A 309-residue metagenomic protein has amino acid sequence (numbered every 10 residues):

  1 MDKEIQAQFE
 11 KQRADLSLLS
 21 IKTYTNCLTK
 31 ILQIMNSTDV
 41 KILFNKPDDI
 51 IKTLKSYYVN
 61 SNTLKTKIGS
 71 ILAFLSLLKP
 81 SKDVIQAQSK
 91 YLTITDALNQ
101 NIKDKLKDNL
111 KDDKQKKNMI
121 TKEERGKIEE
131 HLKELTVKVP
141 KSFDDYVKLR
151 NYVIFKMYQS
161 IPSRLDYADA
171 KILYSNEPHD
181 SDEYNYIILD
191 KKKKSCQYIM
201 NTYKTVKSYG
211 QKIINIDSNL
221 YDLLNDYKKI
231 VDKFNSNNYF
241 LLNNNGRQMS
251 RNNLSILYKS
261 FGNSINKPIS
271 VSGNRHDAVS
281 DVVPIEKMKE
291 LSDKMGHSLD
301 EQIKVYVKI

Functional and structural regions predicted by a protein language model:
M1-Q12: N-terminal DNA-binding module of tyrosine recombinases/phage integrases
E10-T95, I216, L254, Y258 (+1 more regions): Non-catalytic DNA-binding core/recognition domains of DNA-processing enzymes
V84-V139: Flexible interdomain linker/hinge and immediately adjacent N-terminus of the catalytic tyrosine-recombinase domain
E123-D166: Basic, Lys/Arg- and aromatic-enriched nucleic-acid-binding interface segment
K148, K156-S181, P284-E286, M295-H297: A short, glycine-centered helix-capping/turn motif at helix boundaries that positions DNA-contacting or catalytic
K148-Y152, R247-K259, S264-E286, E290-I303: Short basic/aromatic active-site micro-motif
A170-S218: Conserved tyrosine-mediated DNA breakage-rejoining catalytic core shared by Y-recombinases
I213-P268, S272: Active-site/catalytic core of tyrosine-dependent DNA strand-transfer enzymes
